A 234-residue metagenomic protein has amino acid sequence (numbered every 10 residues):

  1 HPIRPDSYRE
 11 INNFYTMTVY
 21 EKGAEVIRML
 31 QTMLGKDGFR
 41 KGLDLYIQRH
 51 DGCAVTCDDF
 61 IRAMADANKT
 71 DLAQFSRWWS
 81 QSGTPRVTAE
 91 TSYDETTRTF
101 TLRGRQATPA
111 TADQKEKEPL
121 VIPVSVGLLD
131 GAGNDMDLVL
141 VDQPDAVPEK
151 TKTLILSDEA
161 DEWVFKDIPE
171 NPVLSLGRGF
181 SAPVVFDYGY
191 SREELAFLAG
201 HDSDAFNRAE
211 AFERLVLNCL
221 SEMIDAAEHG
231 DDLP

Functional and structural regions predicted by a protein language model:
H1-S92, F100-L102: Hydrophobic alpha-helical and helix-loop surface patches within well-folded domains that function as non-catalytic
Y8, Y20, S92, E159 (+2 more regions): Short capping/connector residues at structural and topological boundaries
T16-M17, K166-P234: Long, ordered, helix-rich scaffold segments
M33, Q81, T108, L217-N218: A very general structural signal that marks isolated residues within well-ordered alpha-helical segments
Q48, I122, A199: Conserved short-loop catalytic and cofactor-binding motifs
D51, T111-Q114, E222-M223: A generic structural signal for short coil/turn motifs at secondary-structure boundaries
F60-A63, D94-E95, A227-D232: Juxtamembrane/interface motifs at transmembrane-helix termini
D71-Q74, T84-L176, R208: Beta-strand-rich binding/interaction modules
